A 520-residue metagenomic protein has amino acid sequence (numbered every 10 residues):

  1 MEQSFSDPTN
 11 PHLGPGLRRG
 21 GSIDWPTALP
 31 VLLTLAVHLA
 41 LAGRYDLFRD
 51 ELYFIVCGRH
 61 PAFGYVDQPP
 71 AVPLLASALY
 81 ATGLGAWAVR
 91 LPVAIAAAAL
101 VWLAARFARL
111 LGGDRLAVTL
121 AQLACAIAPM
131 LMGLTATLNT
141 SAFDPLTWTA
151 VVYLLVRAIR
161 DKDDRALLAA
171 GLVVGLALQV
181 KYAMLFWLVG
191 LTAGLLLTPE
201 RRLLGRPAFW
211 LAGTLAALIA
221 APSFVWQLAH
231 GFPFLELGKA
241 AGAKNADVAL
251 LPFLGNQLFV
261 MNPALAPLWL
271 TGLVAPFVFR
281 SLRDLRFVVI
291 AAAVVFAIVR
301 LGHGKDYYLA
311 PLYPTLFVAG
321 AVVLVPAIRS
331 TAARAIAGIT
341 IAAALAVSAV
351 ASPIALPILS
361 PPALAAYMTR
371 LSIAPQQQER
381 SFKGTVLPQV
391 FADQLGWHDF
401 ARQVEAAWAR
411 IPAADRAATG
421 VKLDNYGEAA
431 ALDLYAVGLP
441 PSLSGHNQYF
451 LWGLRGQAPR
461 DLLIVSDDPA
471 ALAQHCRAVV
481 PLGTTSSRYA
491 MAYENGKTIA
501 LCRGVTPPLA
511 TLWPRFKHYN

Functional and structural regions predicted by a protein language model:
E2-S4, W25-A28, A104-I127, L146 (+1 more regions): Transmembrane-helix signature of polytopic, membrane-embedded enzymes that assemble or transfer cell-envelope glycans
G20, V151-L167, T271-R280: Membrane-interface transmembrane helices that cradle and orient dolichyl/undecaprenyl
V31, A121-P129, V174, L178 (+1 more regions): Short helix- or helix-capping micro-motifs that position conserved polar/aromatic residues at function-defining sites
H60, A166-K181, T192, L215-A217 (+1 more regions): Membrane-interface alpha helices of multi-pass inner-membrane proteins
L91-G112, A150, L154: Transmembrane-helix motifs of polytopic, lipid-linked glycan transferases
L116, R157-G175, R206-W210, T214 (+1 more regions): Short hydrophobic alpha-helices at membrane interfaces in multi-pass membrane enzymes
M130, A136-F143: Short acidic/glycine- and proline-prone juxtamembrane loop motifs at membrane-interface regions of multi-pass membrane
L176, L185-L285, V299, P353-I358: Transmembrane-lumen/periplasm boundary regions of multi-pass, lipid-linked membrane glycan transferases
